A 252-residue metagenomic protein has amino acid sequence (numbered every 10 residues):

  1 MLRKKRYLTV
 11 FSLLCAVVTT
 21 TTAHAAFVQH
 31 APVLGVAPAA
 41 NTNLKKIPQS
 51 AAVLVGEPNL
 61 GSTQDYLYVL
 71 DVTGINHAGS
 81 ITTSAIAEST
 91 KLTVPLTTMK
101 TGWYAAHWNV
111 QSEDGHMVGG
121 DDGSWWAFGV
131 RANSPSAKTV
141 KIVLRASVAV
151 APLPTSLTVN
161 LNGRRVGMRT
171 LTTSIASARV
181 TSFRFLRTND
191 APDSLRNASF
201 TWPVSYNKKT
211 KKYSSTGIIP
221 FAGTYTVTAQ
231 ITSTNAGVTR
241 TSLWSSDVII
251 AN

Functional and structural regions predicted by a protein language model:
M1-F11: Bacterial N-terminal signal peptides that target proteins for export
F11-T19: Bacterial N-terminal signal peptides
T21-A25: Sec/Tat signal peptide C-region and signal peptidase I cleavage site
F27-A37, N43-T139, A191, L195-S199 (+3 more regions): Acidic, low-complexity Ser/Thr/Gly/Pro-rich repeat segments typical of extracellular/periplasmic and surface-exposed
T42-I47, A149-L153, N160: Short, solvent-exposed loop/linker segments at the N-terminal edge of repeated beta-sheet extracellular domains
P58-L67, T173-F185: Solvent-exposed loop/turn segments flanking beta-strands in beta-repeat/beta-sandwich domains
K100-G102, P152, F221-Y225: Short tyrosine-centred short linear motifs in exposed loops/low-complexity segments
W125-W126, R240-V248: Edge beta-strands of extracellular beta-sandwich domains
